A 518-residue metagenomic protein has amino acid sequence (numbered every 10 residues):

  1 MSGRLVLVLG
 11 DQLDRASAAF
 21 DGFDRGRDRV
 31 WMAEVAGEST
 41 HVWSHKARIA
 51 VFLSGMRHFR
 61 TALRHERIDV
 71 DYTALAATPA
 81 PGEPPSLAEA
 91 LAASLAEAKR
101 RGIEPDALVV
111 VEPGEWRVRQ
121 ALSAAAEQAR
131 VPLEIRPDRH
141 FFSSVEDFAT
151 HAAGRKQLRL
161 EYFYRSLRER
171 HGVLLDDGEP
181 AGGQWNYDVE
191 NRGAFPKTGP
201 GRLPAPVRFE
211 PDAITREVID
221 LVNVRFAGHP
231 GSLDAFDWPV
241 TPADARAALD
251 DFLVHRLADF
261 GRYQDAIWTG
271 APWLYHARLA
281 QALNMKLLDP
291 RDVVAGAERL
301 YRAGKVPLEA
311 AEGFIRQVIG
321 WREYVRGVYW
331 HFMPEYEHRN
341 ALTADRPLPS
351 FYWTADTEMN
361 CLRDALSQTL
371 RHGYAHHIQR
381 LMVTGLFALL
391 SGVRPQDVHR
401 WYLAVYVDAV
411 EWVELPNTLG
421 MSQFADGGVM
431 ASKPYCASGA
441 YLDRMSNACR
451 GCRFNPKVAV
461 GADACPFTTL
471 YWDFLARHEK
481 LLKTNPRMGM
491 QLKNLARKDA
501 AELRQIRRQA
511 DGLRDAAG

Functional and structural regions predicted by a protein language model:
M1-L75: N-terminal beta-strand-loop-alpha-helix module at the start of alpha/beta ligand-binding or catalytic domains
L9, A16, D21, A266 (+1 more regions): C-terminal catalytic domain of photolyase/cryptochrome flavoproteins, centering on the FAD-binding pocket
Q12-D14, G37, E115-W116, H140-F141 (+2 more regions): Short, solvent-exposed loop/turn segments at secondary-structure junctions
A16-F20, V42-S44, G82-P84, V118-S123 (+2 more regions): A short acidic (Asp/Glu
A33-V35, P132-S144, W412-G420: A generic structural motif
E38-S39, E169-A282, V460-T468, E479-G518: A eukaryotic "domain-start" boundary segment
S44-A98, A107, E112-G114, R155: N-terminal Rossmann-like or analogous alpha/beta NTP/dinucleotide-binding catalytic cores that position adenine
E83-W238: Beta-rich, aromatic/charged-enriched effector core domains that present basic-aromatic interfaces for binding
